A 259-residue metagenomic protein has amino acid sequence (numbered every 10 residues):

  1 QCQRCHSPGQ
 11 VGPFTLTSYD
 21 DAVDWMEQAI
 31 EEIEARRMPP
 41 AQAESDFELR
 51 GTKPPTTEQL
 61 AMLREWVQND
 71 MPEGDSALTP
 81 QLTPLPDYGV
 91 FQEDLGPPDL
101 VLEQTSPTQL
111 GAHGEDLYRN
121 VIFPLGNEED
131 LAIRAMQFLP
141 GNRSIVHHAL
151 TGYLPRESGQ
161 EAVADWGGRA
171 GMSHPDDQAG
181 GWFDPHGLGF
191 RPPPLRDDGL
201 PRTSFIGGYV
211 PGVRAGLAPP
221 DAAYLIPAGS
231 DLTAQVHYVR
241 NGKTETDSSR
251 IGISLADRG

Functional and structural regions predicted by a protein language model:
Q1-F123, L139, G229-Q235, R240: Aromatic- and Gly/Pro-enriched helix-to-coil junctions and flexible linker segments
G89-G259: His-enriched metal-coordination microenvironments in redox/metal-binding proteins
